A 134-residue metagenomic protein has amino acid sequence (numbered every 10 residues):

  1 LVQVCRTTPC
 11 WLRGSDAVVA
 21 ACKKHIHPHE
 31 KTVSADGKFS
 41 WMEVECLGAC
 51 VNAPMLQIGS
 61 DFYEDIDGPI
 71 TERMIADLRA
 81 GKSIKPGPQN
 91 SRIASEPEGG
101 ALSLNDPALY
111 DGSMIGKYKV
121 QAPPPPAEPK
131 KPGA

Functional and structural regions predicted by a protein language model:
L1-A134: Signature of N-terminal electron-transfer/Fe-S-associated modules in redox systems
